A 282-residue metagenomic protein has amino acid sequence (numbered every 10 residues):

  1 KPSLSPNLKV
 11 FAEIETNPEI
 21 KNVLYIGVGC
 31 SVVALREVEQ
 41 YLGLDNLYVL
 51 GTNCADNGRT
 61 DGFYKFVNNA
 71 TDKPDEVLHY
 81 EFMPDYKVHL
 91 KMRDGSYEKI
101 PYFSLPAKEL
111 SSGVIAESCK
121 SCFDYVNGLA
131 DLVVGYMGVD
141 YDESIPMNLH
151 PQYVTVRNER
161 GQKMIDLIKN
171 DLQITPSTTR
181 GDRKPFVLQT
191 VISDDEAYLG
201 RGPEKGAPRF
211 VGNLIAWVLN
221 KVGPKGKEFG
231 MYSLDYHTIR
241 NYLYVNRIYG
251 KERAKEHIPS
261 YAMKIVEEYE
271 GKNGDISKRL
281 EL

Functional and structural regions predicted by a protein language model:
K1-L282: Iron-sulfur-associated redox domains of electron-transfer enzymes in respiratory and anaerobic energy metabolism
